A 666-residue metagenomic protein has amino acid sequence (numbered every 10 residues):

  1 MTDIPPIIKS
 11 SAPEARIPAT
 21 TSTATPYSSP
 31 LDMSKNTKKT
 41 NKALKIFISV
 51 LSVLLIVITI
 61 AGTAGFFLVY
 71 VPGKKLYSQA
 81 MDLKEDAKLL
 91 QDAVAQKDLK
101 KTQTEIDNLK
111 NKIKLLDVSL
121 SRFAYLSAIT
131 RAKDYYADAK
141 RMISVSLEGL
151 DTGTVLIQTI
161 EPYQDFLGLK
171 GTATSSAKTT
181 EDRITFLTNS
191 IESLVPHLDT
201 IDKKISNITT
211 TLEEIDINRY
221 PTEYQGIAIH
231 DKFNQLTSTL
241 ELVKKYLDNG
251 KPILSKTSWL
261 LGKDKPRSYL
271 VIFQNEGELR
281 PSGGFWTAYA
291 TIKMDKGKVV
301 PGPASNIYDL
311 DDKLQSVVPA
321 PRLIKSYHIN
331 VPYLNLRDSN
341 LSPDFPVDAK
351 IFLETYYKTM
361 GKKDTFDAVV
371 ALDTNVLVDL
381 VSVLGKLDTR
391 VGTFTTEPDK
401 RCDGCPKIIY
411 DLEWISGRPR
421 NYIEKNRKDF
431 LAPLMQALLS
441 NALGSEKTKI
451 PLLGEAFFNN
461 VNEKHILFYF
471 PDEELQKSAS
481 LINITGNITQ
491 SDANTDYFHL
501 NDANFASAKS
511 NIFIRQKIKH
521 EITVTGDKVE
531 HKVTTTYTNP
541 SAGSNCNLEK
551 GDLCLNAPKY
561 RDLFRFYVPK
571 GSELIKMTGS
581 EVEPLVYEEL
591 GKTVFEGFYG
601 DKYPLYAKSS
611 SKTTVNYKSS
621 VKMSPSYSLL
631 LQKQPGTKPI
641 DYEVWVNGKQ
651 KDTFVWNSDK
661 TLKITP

Functional and structural regions predicted by a protein language model:
T2-A19, A24: Eukaryotic intrinsically disordered, low-complexity segments enriched for acidic and Ser/Thr/Pro residues that serve as
T2-I8, Y27-P30, N36, T40-S49 (+2 more regions): Non-catalytic, solvent-exposed segments at the cell envelope interface
V50-A64: Hydrophobic membrane-insertion alpha-helices, especially the h-region of bacterial N-terminal signal peptides
K602-S610, V655-I664: Solvent-exposed, conformationally flexible loop/turn segments
W645-K651, K660-L662: Low-complexity, acidic Ser/Thr/Pro-rich "mucin-like" tracts of secreted and single-pass surface proteins
